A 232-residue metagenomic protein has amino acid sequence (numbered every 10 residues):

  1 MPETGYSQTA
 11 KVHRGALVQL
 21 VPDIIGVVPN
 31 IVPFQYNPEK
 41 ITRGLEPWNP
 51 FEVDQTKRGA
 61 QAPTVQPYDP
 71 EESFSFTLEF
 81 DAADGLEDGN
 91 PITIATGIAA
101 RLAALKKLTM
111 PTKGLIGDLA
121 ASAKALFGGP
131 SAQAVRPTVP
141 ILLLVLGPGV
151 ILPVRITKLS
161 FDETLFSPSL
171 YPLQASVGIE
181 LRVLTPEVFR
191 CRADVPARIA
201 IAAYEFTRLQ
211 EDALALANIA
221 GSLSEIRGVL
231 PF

Functional and structural regions predicted by a protein language model:
M1-F232: Acidic, Ser/Thr- and Gly-enriched intrinsically disordered low-complexity segments
